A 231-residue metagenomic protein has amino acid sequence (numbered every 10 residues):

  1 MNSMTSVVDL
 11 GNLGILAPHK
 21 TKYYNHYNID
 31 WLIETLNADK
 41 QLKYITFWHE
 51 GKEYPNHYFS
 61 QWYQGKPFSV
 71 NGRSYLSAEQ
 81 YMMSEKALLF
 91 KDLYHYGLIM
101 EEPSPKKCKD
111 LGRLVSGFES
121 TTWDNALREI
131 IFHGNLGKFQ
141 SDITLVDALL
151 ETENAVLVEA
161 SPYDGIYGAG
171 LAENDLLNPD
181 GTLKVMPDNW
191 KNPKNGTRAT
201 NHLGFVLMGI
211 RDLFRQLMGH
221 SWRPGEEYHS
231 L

Functional and structural regions predicted by a protein language model:
N2-L231: Charged, low-complexity intrinsically disordered segments
